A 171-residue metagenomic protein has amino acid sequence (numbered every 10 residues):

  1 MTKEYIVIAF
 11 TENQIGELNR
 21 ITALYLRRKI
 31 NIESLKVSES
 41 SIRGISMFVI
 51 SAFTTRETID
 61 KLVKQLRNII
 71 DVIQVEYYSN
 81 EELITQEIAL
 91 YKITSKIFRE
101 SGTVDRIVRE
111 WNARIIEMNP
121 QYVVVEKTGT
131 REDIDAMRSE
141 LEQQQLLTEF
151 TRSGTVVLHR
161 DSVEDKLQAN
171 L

Functional and structural regions predicted by a protein language model:
M1-M47, F53-L171: Long, contiguous binding/interaction regions
